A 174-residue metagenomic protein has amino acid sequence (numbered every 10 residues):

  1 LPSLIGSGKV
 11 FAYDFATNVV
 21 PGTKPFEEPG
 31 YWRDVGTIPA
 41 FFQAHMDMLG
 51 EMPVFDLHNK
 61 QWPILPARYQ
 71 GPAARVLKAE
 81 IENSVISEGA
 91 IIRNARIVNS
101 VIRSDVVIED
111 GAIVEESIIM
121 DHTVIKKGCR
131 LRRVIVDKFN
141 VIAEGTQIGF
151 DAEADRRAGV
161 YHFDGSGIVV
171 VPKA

Functional and structural regions predicted by a protein language model:
L1-A174: Left-handed beta-helix
